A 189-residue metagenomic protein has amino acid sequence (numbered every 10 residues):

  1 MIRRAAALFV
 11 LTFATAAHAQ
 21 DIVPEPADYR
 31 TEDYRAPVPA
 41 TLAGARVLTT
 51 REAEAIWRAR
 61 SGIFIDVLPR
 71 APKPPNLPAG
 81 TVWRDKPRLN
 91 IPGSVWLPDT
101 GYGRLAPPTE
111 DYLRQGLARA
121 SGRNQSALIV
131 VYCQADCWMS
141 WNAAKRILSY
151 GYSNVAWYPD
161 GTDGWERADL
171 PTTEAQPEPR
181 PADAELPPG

Functional and structural regions predicted by a protein language model:
M1-I2: N-terminal secretory signal peptides that target proteins for export/translocation
A5-A14: Bacterial N-terminal signal peptides
A17-R51, I56-A59, P74-V130, A135-G189: Rhodanese-like catalytic fold shared by cysteine-dependent sulfurtransferases and DSP/PTP-type phosphatases
A53, I63-L68: Short hydrophobic beta-strand that contains or immediately precedes a catalytic carboxylate
A71: Glycine-rich nucleotide phosphate-binding loop and flanking beta-alpha elements of Rossmann-like dinucleotide-binding
